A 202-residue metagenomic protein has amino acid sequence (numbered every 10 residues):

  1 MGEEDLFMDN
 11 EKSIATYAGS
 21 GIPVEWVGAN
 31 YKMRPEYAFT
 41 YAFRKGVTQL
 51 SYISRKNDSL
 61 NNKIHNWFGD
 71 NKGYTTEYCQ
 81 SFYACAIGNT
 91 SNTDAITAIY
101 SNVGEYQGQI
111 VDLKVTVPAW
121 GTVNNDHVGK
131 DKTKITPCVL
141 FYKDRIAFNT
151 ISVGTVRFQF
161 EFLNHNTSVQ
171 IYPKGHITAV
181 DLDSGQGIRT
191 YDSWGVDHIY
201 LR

Functional and structural regions predicted by a protein language model:
E4-K72, V180-R202: Contiguous ligand/interfacial binding patches
S81-Q159: Surface-exposed, low-complexity/disordered Ser/Thr/Gly/Pro/Asn-rich loops and linkers
G108, N166-H176: Extended extracellular/luminal ectodomain segments enriched in beta-structured repeat modules
V117-W120, A179-D183: Short loop/turn segments at strand-loop or loop-helix junctions that form parts of catalytic or ligand-binding pockets
I151-G154, P173-G175, T190-G195: A composition-driven surface/loop motif
R157-E161, K174-V180: Residues within well-ordered beta-strands of beta-sheet-rich folds
